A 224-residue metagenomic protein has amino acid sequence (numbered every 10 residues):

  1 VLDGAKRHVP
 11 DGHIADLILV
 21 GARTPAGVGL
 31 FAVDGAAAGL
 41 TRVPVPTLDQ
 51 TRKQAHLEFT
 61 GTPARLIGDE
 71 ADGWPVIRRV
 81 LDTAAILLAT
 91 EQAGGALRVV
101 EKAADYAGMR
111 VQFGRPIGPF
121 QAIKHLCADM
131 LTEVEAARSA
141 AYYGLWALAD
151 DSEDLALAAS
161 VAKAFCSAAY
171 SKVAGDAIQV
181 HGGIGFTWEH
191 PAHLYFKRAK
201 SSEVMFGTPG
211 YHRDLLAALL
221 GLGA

Functional and structural regions predicted by a protein language model:
V1-D3, S152: Cytochrome P450 C-terminal beta-domain/meander region
G4, V20, F31, L57 (+2 more regions): Residue-level signal for inorganic ion chemistry
A5-T41: A short core secondary-structure module
H8-V9, G35-D69: Flexible, small-/acidic-enriched active-site or ligand-binding loops
P10-G12, V45-T51, L81-E91: Short alpha-helix boundary/capping segments
H13-D16, G27, A36, T51-A55 (+4 more regions): A generic structural signal for well-ordered coil/turn residues at beta-strand boundaries that shape enzyme active-site
A71-R78: The feature captures the short pre-catalytic strand/loop hairpin that immediately precedes and shapes the active-site
R79-A224: Alpha-helical interface subdomain recognition
